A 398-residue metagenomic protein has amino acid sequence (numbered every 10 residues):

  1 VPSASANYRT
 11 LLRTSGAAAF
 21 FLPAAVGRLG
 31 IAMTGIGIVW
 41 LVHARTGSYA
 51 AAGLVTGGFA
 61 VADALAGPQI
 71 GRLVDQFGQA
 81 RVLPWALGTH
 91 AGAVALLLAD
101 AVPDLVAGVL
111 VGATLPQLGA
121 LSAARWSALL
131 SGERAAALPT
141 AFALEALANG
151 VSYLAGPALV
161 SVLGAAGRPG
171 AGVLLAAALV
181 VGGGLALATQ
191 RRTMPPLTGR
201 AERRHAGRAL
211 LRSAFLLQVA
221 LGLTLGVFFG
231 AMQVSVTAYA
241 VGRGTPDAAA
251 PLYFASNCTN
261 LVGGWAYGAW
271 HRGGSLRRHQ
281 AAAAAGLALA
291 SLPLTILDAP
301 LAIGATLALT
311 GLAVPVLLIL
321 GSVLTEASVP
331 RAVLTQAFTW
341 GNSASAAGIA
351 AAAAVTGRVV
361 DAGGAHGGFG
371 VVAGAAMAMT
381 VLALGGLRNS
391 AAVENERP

Functional and structural regions predicted by a protein language model:
S3-A64, A209-F254: Helix-loop boundary and gating motifs at the non-cytosolic
S48, A165-A178, R358-A376: A membrane-interface helix-boundary motif in multi-pass transporters
L65-Q79, G164, V262-R277, V360: Helix-to-loop junctions at the C-terminal end of transmembrane segments in multipass secondary transporters
G88-V102, G286-D298: C-terminal ends and interior cores of transmembrane alpha-helices in multi-pass membrane transporters/permeases
L110-G150: Cytoplasmic helix-loop-helix junction between adjacent transmembrane helices in 12-TM secondary transporters
P116-G132, V236, V316-V329: Intracellular juxtamembrane helix-capping segments at the cytosolic ends of symmetry-related transmembrane helices
R278-G321: C-terminal transmembrane helical hairpin of 12-TM major facilitator-type secondary transporters
A332-G363: A late C-terminal transmembrane helix in Major Facilitator Superfamily
